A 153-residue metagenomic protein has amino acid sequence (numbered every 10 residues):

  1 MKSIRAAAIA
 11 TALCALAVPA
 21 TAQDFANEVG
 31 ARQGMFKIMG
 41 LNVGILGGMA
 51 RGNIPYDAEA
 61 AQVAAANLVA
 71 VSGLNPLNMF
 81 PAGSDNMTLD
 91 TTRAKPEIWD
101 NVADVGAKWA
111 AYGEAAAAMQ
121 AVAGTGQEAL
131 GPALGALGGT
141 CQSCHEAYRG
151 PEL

Functional and structural regions predicted by a protein language model:
M1-I9: Bacterial N-terminal signal peptides that target proteins for export
A8-T11, I38: A periodicity- and composition-biased signal for non-globular, repetitive helical segments
T11-A17: Hydrophobic core
L13, D24-F25: General structural signal for secondary-structure boundaries
V18-A22: Sec/Tat signal peptide C-region and signal peptidase I cleavage site
A26-A58, Q62-L153: Sequence context surrounding c-type heme c attachment/ligation sites in exported
